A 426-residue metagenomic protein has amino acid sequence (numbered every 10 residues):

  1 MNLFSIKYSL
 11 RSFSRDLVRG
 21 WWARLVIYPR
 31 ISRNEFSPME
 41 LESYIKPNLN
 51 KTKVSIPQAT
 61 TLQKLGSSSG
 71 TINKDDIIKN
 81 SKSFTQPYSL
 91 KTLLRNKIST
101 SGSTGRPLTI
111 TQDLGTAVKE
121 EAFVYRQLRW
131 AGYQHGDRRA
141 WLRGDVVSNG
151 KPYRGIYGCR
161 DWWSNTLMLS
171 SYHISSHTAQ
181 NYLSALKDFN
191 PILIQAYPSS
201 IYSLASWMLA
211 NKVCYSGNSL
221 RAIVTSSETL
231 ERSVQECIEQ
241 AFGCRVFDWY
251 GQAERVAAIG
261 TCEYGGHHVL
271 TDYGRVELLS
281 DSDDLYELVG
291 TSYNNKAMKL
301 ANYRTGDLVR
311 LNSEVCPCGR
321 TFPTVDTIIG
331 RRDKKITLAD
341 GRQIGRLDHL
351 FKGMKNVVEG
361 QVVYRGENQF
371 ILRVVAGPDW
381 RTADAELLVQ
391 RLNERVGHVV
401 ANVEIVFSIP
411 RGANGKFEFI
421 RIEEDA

Functional and structural regions predicted by a protein language model:
M1-S99, G105-R138, D145, D188-Q195 (+4 more regions): Nucleotide 5′-phosphate-binding alpha/beta core
V118, A140-S200: AMP-binding/adenylate-forming
R138-A140, V289: Conserved beta-strand elements of the Class I
Y157-G158, K212-Y215, Y264-H268: Short, hinge-like loop/turn segments at secondary-structure boundaries
S171-T178, P191-Q235, D248-A253: Adenylate-forming
Q180-L183, K187, K212, D348-F351: Short hydrophobic/charged patches on amphipathic alpha-helices used for structural packing and interfaces
I194, D284, K296-V399: AMP-binding/adenylate-forming catalytic core of the ANL superfamily
R221, T225, L230-V315, R332: Conserved AMP-binding/adenylate-forming
